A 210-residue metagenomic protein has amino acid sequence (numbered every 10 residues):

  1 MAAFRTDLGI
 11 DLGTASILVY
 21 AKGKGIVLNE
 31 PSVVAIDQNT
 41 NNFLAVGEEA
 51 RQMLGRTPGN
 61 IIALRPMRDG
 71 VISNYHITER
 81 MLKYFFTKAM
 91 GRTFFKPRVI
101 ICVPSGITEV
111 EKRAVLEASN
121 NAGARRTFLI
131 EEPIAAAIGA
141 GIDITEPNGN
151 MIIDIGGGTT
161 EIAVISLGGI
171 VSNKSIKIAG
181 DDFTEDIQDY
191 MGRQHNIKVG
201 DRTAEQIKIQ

Functional and structural regions predicted by a protein language model:
M1-I155, A163-Q210: Nucleotide/phosphate-binding catalytic cleft detector across ATP-hydrolyzing and phosphate-transferring enzymes
